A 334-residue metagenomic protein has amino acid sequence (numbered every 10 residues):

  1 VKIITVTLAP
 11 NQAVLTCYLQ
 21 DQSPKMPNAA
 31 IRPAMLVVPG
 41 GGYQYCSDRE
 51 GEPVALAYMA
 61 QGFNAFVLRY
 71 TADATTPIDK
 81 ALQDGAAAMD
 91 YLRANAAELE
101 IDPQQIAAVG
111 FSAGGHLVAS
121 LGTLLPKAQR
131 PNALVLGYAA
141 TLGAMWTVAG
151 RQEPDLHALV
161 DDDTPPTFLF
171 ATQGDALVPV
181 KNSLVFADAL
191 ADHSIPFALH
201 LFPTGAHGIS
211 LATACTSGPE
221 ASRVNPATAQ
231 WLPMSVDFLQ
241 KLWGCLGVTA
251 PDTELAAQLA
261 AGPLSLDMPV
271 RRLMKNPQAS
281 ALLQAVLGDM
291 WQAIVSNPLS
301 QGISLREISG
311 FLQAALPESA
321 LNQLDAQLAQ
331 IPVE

Functional and structural regions predicted by a protein language model:
V1-A30: N-terminal cap/lid segment of alpha/beta-hydrolase-fold proteins
A29, D48-F66: Short amphipathic alpha-helix adjacent to the substrate-entry channel of hydrolases
I31-G40: Short beta-strand element of the alpha/beta-hydrolase
C46-D48, L68-P103, N225-A227: Catalytic nucleophile-loop/oxyanion-hole region of alpha/beta-hydrolase and closely related hydrolase-like folds
A87-L156: Primarily recognizes the serine-hydrolase "nucleophile elbow" in alpha/beta-hydrolase and SGNH/GDSL folds
D163, L169-A171, D175: Short beta-strand/loop motif that positions the catalytic acidic residue of the alpha/beta-hydrolase fold
A176-V185: Conserved alpha/beta-hydrolase "acid-adjacent" motif
H193-A260: C-terminal catalytic histidine-bearing segment of alpha/beta-hydrolase fold enzymes
